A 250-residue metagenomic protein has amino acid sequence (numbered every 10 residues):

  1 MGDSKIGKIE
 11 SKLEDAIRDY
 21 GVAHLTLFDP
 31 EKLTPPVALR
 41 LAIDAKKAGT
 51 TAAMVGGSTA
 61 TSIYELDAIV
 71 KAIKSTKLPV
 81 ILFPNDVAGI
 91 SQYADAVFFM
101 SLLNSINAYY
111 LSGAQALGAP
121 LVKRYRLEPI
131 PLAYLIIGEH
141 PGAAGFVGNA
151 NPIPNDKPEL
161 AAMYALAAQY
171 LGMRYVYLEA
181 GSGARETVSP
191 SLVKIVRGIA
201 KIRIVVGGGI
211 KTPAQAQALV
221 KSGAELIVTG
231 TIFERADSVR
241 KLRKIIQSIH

Functional and structural regions predicted by a protein language model:
M1-F28, G118-P131: N-terminal amphipathic alpha-helix/helix-capping segment at the start of soluble metabolic enzymes
V22-A38, F83-P84, I136-A162, V206-K211: Active-site mouth loops of central-metabolism enzymes
H24-F28, A53-V55, V80-L82, V97-F99 (+4 more regions): Hydrophobic faces of well-ordered beta-strands that scaffold small-molecule active sites in alpha/beta enzyme cores
M54-A60, A96, M100-L111, A180-G183 (+2 more regions): Glycine-rich phosphate-binding active-site loops on the catalytic face of alpha/beta enzymes
I69-I73, T231-H250: C-terminal helical cap(s) of enzyme catalytic domains, especially alpha/beta-barrels
L82, D86-F99, I199-I227: Catalytic cores of alpha/beta
G89-Q169: Conserved anion-binding
F146-V193, F233-K241: Glycine/Thr-rich beta-alpha phosphate-binding loop at enzyme active sites
